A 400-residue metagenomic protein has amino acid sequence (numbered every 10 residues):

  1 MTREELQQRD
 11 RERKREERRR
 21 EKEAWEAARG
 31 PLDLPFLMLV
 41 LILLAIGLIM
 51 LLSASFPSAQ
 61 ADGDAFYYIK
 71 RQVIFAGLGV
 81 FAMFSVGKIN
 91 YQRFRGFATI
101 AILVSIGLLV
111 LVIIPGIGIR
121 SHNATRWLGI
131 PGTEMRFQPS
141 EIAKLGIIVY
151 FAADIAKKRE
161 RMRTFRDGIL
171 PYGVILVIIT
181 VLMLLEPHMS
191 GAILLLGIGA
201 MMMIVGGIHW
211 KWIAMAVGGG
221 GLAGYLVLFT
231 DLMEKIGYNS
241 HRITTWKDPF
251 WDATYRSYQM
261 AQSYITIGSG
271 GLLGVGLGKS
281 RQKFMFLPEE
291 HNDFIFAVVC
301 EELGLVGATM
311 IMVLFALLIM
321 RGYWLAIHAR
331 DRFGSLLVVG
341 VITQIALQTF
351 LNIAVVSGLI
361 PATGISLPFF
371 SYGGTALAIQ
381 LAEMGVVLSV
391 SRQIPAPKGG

Functional and structural regions predicted by a protein language model:
T2-L43, I49-E186, I353-P368, Y372 (+2 more regions): Membrane-helix boundary/helix-loop-helix interface segments in multi-pass membrane proteins
I74-G79, E302-G322: Hydrophobic alpha-helical transmembrane segments
G77, T99-I106, R166-L184, M189-D231: Hydrophobic alpha-helical segments of polytopic membrane proteins
F81, I89, Y150, E234 (+5 more regions): Transmembrane alpha-helix boundary/anchor motif
G118-P131, R136, W212-M310, R330-G334: Hydrophobic, glycine- and aromatic-enriched re-entrant/interface helices and adjoining loop segments
I155, I193-W212, R281-G307, S366-L381: Interfacial segments of multi-pass membrane proteins
D167-Y172, L195, A216, W246 (+2 more regions): Alpha-helical transmembrane segments of multi-pass membrane proteins, especially transporters and channels
A326-G364, F370: Loop-to-helix entry and N-terminal half of a specific, functionally important transmembrane alpha helix in multi-pass
